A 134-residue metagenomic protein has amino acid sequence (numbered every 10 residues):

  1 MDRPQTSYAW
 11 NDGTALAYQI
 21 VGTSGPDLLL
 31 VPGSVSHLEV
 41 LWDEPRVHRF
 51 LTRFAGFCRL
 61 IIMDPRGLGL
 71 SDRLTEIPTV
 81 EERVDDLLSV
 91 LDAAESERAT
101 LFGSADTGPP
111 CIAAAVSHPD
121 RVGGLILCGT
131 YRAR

Functional and structural regions predicted by a protein language model:
M1-S7: Short, hydrophobic/aromatic-rich segments at coil-to-beta transitions
Y8-D72: Conserved HGGG/HGGXW glycine-rich cap/lid loop of the alpha/beta-hydrolase fold
S34-V35, G67, T75, A105 (+1 more regions): Flexible, active-site-proximal loop/turn residues at the rims of small-molecule/cofactor binding pockets and catalytic
D43-R46, T75-P78, A115-P119: Short, glycine/charged-enriched secondary-structure capping and boundary segments
H48, T52, L88, I112: Active-site phosphate/pyrophosphate- and oxyanion-stabilizing loops and adjacent acidic/basic residues in soluble
D72-V84: Catalytic nucleophile-loop/oxyanion-hole region of alpha/beta-hydrolase and closely related hydrolase-like folds
E81-A99: Conserved acidic catalytic loop of the alpha/beta-hydrolase fold
E97-R134: Conserved hydrolase catalytic core segment
